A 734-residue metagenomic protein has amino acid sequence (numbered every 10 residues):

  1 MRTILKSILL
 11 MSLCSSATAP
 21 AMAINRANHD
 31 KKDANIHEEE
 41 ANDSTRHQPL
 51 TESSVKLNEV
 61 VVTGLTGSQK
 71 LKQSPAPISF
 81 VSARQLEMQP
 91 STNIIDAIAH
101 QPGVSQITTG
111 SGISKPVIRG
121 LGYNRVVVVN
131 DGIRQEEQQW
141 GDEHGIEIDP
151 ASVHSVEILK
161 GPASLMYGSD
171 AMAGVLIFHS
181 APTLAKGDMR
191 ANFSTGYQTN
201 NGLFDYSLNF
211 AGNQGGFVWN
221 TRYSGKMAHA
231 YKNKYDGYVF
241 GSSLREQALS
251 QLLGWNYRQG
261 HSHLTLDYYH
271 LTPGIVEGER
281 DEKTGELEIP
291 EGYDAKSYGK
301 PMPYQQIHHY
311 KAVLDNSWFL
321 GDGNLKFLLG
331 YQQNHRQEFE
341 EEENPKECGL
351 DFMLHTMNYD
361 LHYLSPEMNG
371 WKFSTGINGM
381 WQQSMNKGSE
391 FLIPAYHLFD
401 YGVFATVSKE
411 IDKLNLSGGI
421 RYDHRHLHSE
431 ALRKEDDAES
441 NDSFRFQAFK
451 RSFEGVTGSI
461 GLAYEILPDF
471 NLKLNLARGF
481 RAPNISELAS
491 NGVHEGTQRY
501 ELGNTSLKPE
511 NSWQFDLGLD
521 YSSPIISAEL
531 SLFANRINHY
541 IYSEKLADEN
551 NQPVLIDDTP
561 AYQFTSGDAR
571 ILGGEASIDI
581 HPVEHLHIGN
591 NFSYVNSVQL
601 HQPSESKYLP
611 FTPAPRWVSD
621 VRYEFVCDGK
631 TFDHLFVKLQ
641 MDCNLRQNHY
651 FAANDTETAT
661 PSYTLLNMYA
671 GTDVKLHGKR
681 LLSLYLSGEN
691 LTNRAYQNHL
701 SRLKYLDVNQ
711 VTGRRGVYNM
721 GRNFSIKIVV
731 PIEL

Functional and structural regions predicted by a protein language model:
I133-K160: Short acidic/polar hinge/loop motifs at secondary-structure boundaries that mediate gating or recognition
E137-Q139, S152-H154, L165-Y235, S242-L249 (+1 more regions): Outer-membrane beta-barrel translocator/receptor signature
N201-M227, G237-V276, Y304-G321, E367-M368 (+4 more regions): Transmembrane beta-barrel wall of Gram-negative outer-membrane proteins
A228-A230, F240-E246, G260-G321, L325 (+4 more regions): Flexible loop and strand-edge segments within Gram-negative outer membrane beta-barrel domains
E347-H362, L502-K508, Q514, S523 (+2 more regions): Outer membrane beta-barrel strand-and-loop segments of large Gram-negative receptors, especially TonB-dependent
M368-K372, N378-M380, G388-I537: Structural signature of Gram-negative outer-membrane beta-barrels, strongest in the C-terminal barrel of TonB-dependent
F480-R481, N538-H539, S543, L645-Y650 (+1 more regions): C-terminal beta-signal and adjacent terminal beta-strands/loops of Gram-negative outer-membrane beta-barrel proteins
A534-R536, D557-Q647: Gram-negative outer-membrane beta-barrel transporters
